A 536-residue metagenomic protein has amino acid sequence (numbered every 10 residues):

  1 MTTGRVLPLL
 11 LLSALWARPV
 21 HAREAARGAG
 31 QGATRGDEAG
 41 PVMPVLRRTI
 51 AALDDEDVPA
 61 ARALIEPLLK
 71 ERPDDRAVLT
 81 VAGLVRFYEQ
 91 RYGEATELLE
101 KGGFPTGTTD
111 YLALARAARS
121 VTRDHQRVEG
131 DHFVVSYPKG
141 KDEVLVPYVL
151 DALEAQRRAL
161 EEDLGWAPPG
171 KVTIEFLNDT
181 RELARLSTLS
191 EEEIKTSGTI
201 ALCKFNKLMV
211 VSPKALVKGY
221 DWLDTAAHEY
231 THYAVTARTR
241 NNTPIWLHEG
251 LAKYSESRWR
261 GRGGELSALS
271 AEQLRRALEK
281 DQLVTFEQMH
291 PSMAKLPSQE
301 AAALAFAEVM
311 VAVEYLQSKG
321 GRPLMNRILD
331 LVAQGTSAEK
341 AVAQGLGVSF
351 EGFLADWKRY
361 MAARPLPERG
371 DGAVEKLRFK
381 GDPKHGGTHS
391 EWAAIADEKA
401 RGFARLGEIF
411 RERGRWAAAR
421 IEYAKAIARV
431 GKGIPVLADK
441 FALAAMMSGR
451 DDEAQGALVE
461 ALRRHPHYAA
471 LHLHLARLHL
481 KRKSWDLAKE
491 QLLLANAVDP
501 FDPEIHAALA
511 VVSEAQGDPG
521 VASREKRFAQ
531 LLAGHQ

Functional and structural regions predicted by a protein language model:
T2-A22: Sec-dependent N-terminal signal peptides of Gram-negative exported proteins
R23-G40, R116-A159, R524-Q536: Intrinsically disordered, low-complexity, charge-biased linker/tail regions
R23-P44, I50-P67, E94-K101, E300-A303 (+4 more regions): Beta/coil-rich, acidic/histidine-enriched accessory regions frequently appended to metallopeptidases
E38-V42, D54, V58, D75-R76 (+12 more regions): Solvent-exposed, acidic/flexible segments
A39, P59, Y88, G93 (+3 more regions): Amphipathic alpha-helical substructures
M43, R47, D54-Q90, G170: N-terminal, post-signal-peptide region of Sec/Tat-exported proteins
V81-Y88, F104-D124, L437-K440, A444 (+1 more regions): TPR/TPR-like alpha-solenoid helical repeat scaffolds
T122-I245, S255-R262, L274-A305, S337-V348: Juxtacatalytic substrate-recognition/specificity segment
